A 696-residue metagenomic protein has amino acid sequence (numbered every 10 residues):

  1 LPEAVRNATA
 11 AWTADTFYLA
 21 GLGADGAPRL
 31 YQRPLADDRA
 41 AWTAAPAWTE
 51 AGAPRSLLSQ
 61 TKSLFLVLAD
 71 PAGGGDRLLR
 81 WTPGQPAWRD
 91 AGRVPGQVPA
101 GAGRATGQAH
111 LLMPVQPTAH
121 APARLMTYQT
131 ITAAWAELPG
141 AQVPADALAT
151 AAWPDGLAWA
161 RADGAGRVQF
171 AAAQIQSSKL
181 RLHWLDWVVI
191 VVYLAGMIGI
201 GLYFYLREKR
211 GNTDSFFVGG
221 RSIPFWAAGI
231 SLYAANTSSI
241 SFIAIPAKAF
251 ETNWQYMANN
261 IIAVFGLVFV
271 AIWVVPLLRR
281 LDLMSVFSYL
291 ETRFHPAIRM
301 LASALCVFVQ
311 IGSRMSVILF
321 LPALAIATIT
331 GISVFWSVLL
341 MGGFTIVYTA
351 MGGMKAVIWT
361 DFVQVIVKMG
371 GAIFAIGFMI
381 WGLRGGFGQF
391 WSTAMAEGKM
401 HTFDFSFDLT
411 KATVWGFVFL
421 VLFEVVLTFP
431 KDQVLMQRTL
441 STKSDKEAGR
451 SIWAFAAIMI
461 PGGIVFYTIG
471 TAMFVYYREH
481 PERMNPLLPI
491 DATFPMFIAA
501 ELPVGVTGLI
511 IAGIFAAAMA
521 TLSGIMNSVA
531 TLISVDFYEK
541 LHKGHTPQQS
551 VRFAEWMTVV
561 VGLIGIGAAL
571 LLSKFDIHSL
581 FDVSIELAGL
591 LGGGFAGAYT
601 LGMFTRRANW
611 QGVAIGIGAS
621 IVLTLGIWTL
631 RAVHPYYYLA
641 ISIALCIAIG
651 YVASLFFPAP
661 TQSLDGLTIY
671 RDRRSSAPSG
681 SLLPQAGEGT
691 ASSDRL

Functional and structural regions predicted by a protein language model:
L1-L182: Kelch-like beta-propeller repeat domains
A14, L57-Q60, G107-H110, L655 (+2 more regions): Compositionally biased regions
L30, P34, D672-S675, A686 (+1 more regions): Positively charged, low-complexity intrinsically disordered regions
Q176-G680, D694-L696: Membrane-embedded helix-loop-helix hairpins and adjacent transmembrane boundary segments in multi-pass transporters
L683-G689: A cross-taxon signal for low-complexity, glycine/charged-rich
